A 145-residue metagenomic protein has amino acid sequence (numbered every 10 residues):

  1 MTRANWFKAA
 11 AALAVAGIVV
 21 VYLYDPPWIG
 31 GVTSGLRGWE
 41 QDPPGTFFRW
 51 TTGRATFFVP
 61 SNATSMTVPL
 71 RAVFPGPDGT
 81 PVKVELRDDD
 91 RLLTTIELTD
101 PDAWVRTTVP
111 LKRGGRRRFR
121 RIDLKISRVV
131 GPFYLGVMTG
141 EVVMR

Functional and structural regions predicted by a protein language model:
R3-A10, G17-R145: C-terminal luminal/periplasmic domains and tails of membrane-associated envelope-modifying transferases
